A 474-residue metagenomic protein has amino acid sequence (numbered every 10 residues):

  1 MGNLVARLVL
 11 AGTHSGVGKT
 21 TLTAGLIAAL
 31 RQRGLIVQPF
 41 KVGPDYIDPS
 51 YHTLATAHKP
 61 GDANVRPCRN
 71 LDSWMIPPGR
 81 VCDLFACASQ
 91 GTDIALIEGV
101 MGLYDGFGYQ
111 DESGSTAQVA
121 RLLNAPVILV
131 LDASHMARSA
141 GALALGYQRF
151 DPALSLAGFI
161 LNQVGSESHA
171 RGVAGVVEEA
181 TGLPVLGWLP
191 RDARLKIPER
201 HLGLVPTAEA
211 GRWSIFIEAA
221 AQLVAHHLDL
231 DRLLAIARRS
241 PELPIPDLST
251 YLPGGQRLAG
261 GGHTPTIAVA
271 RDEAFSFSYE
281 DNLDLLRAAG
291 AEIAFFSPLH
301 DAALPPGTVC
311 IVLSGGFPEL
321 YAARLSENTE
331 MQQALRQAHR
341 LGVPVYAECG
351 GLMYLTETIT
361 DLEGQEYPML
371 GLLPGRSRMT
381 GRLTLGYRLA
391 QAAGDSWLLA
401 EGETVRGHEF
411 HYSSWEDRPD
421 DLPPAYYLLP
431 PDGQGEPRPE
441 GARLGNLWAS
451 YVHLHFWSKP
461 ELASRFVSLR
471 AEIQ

Functional and structural regions predicted by a protein language model:
G2-T21, I27-L123, V127, L131-G158 (+1 more regions): ATP-dependent carboxylate-amine ligase catalytic core
N3-A6, G260-T266: A short, charged/proline- and glycine-enriched loop that marks the coil->beta-strand transition at the N-terminal
K41-V42, D72, V185-A193, E292-H300: Beta-strand->loop->alpha-helix junctions that form or flank phosphate-binding loops in nucleotide-handling enzymes
T53, A120, G260-H263, F275-A288 (+3 more regions): C-terminal and late-domain segments of enzyme folds
A125, L183, R340-V343: A short helix->loop->beta-strand "cap" motif at the edges of active sites that frequently abuts
A137-R257: Internal gly/pro-rich beta-alpha loop/helix module that stabilizes soluble enzyme cofactors or their anionic handles
H263-R340: Phosphate-binding active sites in nucleotide-utilizing proteins
P318-W397: Cysteine-nucleophile active-site neighborhood
